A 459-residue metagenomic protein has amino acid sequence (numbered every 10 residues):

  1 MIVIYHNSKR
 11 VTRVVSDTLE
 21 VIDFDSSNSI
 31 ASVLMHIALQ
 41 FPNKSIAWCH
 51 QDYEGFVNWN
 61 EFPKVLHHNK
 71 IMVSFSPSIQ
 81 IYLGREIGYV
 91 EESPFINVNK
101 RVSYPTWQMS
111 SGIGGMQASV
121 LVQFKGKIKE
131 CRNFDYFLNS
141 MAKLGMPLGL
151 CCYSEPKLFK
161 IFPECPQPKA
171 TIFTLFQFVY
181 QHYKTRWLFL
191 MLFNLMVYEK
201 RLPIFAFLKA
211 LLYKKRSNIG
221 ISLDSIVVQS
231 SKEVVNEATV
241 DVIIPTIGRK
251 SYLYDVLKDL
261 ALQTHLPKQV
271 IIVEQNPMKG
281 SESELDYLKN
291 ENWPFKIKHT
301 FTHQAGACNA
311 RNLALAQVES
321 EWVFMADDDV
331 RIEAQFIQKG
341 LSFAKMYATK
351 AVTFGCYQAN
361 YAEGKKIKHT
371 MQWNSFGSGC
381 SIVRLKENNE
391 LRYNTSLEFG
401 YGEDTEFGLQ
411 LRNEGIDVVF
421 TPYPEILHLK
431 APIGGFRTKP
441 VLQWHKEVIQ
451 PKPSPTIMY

Functional and structural regions predicted by a protein language model:
M1-T18, K160-I161, V197, R201-L262: N-proximal low-complexity "stem/linker" segments adjacent to membrane-targeting elements
S8-R10, L19-D23, L257-F301: Acidic donor-binding segment of Leloir-type glycosyltransferases
D25-L39, H299-V318: Glycine-rich, basic loop-to-helix element that forms the pyrophosphate-binding segment of sugar-nucleotide handling
A38-G88, A334-I367: Conserved donor NDP-sugar-binding/catalytic core segment of glycosyltransferases
I79-Y82, E92-M116, K366-V383, L442-V448: A recurrent flexible, glycine/aromatic-enriched loop bordering the glycosyltransferase active site that acts as
R132-S140, G400-L409, T421: Acidic donor-binding loop at a coil-to-helix junction in glycosyltransferase catalytic cores that engages
S140, A238-I243, Q269, E406: Cell-envelope/extracellular polymer assembly enzymes that use nucleotide-activated donors
L148-K214, H428-Y459: Active-site-adjacent helix/loop segment of glycosyltransferases that harbors family-specific signature motifs
